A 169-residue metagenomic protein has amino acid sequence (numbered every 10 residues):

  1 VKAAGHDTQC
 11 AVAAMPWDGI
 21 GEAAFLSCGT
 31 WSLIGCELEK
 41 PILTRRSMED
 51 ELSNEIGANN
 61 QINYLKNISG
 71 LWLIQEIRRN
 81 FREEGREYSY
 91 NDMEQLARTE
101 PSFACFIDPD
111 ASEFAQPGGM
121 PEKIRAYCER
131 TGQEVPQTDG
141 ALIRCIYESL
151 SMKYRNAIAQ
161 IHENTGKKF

Functional and structural regions predicted by a protein language model:
K2-F169: Active-site core segments that coordinate phosphate-bearing ligands/cofactors across diverse enzyme families
